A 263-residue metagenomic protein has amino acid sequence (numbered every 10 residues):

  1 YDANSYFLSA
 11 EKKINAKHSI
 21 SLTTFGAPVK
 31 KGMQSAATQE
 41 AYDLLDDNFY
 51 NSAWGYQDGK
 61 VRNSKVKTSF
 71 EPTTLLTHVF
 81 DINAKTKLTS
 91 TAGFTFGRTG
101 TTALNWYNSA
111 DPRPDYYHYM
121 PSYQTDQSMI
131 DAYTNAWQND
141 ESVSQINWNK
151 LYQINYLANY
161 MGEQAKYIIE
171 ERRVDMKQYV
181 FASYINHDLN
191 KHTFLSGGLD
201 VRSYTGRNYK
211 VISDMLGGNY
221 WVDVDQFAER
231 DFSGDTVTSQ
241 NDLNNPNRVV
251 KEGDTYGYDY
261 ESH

Functional and structural regions predicted by a protein language model:
Y1, E11, T23-F25, T91-G93 (+1 more regions): Transmembrane beta-strands of outer-membrane beta-barrel proteins
Y1-D2, E11-K17, I82: Outer-membrane beta-barrel pore proteins
S9, S19-T23, D46, K87-T89 (+1 more regions): Residue-level detector of the transmembrane beta-barrel scaffold of outer-membrane proteins
S19-T77, G100-V174, G234-K251: Acidic/polar loop-and-plug regions of large Gram-negative outer-membrane beta-barrel proteins
K60-A103, Q164-D200, R207-N208, E252-H263: Outer-membrane beta-barrel transmembrane strands
I168, T193-H263: Signature of Gram-negative outer-membrane beta-barrel scaffolds
